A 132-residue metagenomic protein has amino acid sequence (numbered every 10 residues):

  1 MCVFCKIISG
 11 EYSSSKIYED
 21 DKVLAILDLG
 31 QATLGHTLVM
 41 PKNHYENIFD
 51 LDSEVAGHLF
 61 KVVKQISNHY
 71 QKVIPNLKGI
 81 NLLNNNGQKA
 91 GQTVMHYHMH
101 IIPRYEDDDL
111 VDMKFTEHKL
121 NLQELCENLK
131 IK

Functional and structural regions predicted by a protein language model:
M1-K132: HIT superfamily nucleotide-processing domains
